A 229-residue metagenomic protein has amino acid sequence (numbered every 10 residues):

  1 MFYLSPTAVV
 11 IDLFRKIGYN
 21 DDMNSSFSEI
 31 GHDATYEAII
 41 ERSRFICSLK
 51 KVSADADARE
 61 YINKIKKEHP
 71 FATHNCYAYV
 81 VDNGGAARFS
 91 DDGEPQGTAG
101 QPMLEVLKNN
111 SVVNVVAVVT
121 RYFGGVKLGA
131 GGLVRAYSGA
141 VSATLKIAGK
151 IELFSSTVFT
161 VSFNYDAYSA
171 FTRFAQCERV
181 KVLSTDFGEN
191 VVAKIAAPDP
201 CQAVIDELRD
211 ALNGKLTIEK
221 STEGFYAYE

Functional and structural regions predicted by a protein language model:
M1-D22: N-terminal amphipathic/basic-hydrophobic helices that include classical n-h-c signal peptides and signal-anchor
Y19-T98, D206, E219-E229: C-terminal regulatory domains involved in ligand/effector binding and gene-expression control
A54-D55, N164-Y168, A196-Q202: Helix N-cap motif at beta-to-alpha junctions
H69-A72, E178-L183, R209-T217: A common structural junction motif
A99-I147: Active-site beta-strand/loop microenvironment that shapes enzyme catalytic pockets
I151-Y165: Short glycine-/aliphatic-rich beta-strand segments at the starts of folded cytosolic domains
S162-V180: Short amphipathic alpha-helix segments
L183-F187, L212-E229: Conserved short beta-strand edge segments in small beta-sheet-based binding/regulatory domains
